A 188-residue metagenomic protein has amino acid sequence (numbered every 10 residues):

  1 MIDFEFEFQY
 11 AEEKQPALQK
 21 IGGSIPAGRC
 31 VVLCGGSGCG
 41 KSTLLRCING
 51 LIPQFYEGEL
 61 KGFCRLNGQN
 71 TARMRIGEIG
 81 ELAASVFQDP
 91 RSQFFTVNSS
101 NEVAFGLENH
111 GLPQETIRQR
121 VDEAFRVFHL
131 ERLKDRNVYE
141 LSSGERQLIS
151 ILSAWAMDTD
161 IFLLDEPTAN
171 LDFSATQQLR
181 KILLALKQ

Functional and structural regions predicted by a protein language model:
M1-D3, E7-I21, I52-E57, R73-R75 (+1 more regions): A short, flexible loop at the N-terminus of ABC-type nucleotide-binding domains that lies
C34-G36: The feature captures the beta-strand-to-loop junction immediately N-terminal to the Walker
N49: Helix-to-loop junction immediately C-terminal to a conserved catalytic motif
F63-E78: ABC ATPase NBD Q-loop/coupling interface
E115-L133: Conserved ABC ATPase "signature" region
N137-L141, E145: Conserved ABC ATPase signature
A154-W155: ABC ATPase C-loop
F162-E166: Catalytic Walker B motif of ABC-type/P-loop ATPase nucleotide-binding domains
